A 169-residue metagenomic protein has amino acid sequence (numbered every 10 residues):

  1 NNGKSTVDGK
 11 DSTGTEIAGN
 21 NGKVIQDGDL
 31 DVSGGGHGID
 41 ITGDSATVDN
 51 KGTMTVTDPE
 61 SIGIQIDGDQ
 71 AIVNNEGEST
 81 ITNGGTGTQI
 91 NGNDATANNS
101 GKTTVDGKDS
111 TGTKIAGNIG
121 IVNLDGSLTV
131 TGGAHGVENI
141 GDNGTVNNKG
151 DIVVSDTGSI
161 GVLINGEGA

Functional and structural regions predicted by a protein language model:
N1-D11, K23-G35, S45-E60, Q70-G84 (+4 more regions): Beta-strand-rich solenoid/repeat architectures in extracellular/passenger domains of polysaccharide-targeting enzymes
A18-G19, I41-G43, G68, G141: Extracellular beta-strand-rich solenoid/capping regions of secreted or surface-exposed proteins that bind or remodel
